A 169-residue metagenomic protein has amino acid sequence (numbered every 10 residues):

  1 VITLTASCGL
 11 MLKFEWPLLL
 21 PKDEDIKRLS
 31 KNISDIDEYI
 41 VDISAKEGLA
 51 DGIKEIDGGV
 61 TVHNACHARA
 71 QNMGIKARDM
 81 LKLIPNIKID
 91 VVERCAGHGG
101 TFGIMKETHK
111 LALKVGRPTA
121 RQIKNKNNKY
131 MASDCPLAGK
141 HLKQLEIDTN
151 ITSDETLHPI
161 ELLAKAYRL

Functional and structural regions predicted by a protein language model:
V1-L169: Iron-sulfur cluster-binding electron-transfer modules in prokaryotic oxidoreductases
